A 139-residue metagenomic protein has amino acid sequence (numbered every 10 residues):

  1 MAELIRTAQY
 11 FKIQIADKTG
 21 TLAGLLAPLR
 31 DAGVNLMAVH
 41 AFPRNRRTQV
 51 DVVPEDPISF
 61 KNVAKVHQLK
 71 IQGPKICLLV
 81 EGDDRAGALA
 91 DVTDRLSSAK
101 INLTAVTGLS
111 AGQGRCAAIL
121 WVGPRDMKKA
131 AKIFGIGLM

Functional and structural regions predicted by a protein language model:
M1-M139: A conserved regulatory-domain signal marking ACT and ACT-like small-molecule sensing domains and adjacent regulatory
